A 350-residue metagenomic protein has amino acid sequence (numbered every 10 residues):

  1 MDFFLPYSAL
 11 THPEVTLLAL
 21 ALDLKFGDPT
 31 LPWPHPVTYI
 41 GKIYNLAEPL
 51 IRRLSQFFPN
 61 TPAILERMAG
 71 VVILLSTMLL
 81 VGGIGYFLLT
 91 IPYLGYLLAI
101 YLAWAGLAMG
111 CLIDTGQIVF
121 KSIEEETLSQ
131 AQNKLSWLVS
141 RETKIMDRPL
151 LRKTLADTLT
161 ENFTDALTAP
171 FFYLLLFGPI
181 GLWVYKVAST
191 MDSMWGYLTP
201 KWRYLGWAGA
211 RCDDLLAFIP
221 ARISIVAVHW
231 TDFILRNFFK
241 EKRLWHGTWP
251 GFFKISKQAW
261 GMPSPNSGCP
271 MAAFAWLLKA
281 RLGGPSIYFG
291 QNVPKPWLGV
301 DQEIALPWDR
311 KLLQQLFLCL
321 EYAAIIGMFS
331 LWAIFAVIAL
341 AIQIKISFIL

Functional and structural regions predicted by a protein language model:
M1-W183, A188, G196-L350: Hydrophobic alpha-helical transmembrane segments
